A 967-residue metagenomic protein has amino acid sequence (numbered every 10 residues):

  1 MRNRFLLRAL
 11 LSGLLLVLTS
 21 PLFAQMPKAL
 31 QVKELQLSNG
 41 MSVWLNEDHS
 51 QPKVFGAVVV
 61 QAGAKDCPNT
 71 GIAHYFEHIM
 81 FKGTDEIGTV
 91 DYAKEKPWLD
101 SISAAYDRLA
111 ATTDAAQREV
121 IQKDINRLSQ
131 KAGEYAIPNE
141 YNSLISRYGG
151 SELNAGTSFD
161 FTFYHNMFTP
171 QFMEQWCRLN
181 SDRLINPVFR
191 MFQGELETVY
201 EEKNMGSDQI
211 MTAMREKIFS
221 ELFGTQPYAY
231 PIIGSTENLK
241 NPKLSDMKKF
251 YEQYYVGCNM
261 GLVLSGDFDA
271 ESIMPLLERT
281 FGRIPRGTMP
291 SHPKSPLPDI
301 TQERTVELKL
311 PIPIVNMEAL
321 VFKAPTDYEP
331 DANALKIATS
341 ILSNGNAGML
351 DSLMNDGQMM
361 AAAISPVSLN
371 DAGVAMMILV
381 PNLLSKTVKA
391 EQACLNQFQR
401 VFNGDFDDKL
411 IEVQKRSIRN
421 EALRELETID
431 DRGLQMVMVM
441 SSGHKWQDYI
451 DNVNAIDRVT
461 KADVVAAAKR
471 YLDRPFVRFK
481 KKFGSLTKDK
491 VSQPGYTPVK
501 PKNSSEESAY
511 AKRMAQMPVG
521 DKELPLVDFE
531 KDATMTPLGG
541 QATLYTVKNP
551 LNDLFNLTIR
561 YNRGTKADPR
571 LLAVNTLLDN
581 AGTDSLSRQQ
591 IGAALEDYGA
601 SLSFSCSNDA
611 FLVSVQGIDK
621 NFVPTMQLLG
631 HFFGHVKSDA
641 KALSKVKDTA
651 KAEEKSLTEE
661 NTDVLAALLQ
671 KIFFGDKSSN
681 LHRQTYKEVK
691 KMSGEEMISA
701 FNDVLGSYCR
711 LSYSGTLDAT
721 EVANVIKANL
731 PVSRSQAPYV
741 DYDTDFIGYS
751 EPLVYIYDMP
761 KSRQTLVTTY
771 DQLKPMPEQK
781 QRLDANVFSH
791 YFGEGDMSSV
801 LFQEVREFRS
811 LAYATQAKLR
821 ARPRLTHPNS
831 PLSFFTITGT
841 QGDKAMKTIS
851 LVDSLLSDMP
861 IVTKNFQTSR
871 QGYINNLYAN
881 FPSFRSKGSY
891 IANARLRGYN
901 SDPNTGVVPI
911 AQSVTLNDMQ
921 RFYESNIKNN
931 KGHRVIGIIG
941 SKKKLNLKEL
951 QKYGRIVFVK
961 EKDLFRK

Functional and structural regions predicted by a protein language model:
M1-L11: Bacterial N-terminal signal peptides that target proteins for export
A9-P21: Bacterial N-terminal signal peptides
A24-S42, D269-P311, N316-M317, V321 (+10 more regions): Proteolytic maturation boundary segments
W44-N46, Q51-D66, I72-Y75, T89-D182 (+15 more regions): M16 family metallopeptidases and their MPP-like homologs
I79-D91: Metal-associated gating/positioning segment near the N- to mid-region
D182-R190, T280-T288, L395-F406, H631-A640 (+4 more regions): A common structural junction motif
Y200-S207: Carboxylate/His-rich catalytic cores and anion/metal-binding grooves
